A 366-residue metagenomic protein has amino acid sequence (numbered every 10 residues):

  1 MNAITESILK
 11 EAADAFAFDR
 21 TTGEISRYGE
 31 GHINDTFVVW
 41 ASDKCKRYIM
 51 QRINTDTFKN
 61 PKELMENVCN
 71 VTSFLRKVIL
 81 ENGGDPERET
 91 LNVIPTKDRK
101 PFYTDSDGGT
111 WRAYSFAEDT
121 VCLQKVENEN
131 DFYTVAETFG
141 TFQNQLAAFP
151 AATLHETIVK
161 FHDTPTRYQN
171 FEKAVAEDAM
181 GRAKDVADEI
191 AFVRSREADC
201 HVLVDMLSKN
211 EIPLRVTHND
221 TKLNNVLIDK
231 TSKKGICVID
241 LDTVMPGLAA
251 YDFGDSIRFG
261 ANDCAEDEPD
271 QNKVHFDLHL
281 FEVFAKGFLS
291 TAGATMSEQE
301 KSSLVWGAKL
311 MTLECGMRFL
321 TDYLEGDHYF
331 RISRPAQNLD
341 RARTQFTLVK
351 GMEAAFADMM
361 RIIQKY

Functional and structural regions predicted by a protein language model:
M1-S26: Juxta-kinase regulatory segment immediately upstream of eukaryotic protein kinase catalytic domains
I25-K173, G247-A249, G260-A261, A265-Q271 (+4 more regions): Conserved ATP-binding subdomain of kinase catalytic cores across diverse folds
S26-E30, Q51-R52, F58-K62, A117-Y133 (+6 more regions): ATP-dependent phospho-/nucleotidyl transfer catalytic cores
D98-T104, V202-V204, L320: A short, acidic/glycine-rich surface segment
N210, N224-A265: Catalytic activation segment of kinase domains across protein kinase-like and atypical kinase folds
A250-A294, L310-Y329: Active-site activation/catalytic loop segments of kinase-like enzymes and analogous catalytic loops in related
K301-M311: Small/polar glycine-rich anion-binding or flexible loop at a beta-alpha turn
M352-A355: Long, compositionally biased intrinsically disordered regions
